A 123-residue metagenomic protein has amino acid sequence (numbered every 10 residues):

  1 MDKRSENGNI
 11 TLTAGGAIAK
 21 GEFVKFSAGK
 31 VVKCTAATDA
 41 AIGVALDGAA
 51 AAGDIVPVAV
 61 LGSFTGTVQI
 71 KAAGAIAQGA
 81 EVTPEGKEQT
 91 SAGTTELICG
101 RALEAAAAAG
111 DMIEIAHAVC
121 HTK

Functional and structural regions predicted by a protein language model:
M1-K123: Surface-exposed, low-hydrophobicity beta-strand/loop segments enriched in small/polar/acidic residues
